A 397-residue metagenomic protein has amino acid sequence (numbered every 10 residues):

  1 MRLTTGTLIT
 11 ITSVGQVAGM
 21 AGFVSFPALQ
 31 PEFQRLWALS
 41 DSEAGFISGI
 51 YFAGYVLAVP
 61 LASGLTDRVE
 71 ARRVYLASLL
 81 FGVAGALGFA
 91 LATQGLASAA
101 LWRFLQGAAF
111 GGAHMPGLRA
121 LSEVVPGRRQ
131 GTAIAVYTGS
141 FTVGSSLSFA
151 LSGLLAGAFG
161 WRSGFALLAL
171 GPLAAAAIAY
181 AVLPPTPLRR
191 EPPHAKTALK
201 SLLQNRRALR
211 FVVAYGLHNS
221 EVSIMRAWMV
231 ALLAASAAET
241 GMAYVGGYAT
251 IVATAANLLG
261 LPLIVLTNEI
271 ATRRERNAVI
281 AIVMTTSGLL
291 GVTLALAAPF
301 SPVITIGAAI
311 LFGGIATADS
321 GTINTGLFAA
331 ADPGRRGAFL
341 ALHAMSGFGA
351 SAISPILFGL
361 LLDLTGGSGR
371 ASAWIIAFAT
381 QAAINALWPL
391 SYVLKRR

Functional and structural regions predicted by a protein language model:
F26-P27, L209-A256, S354: Extracytoplasmic gate region of multi-pass secondary transporters
L57-T93: Conserved MFS/SLC helix-loop-helix module at the cytosolic interface between two early adjacent transmembrane helices
V59-E70, L263-E275, L362: Helix-to-loop junctions at the C-terminal end of transmembrane segments in multipass secondary transporters
R68-S78, T272-M284: Cytoplasmic membrane-interface "Motif A"-like loop-to-helix N-cap segments of 12-TM Major Facilitator Superfamily
L80-Q94, T286-P299: C-terminal ends and interior cores of transmembrane alpha-helices in multi-pass membrane transporters/permeases
W102-F141: Cytoplasmic helix-loop-helix junction between adjacent transmembrane helices in 12-TM secondary transporters
Y137-Y180: Helix-loop-helix hairpin linking two adjacent transmembrane segments in secondary transporters
N277-I323: C-terminal transmembrane helical hairpin of 12-TM major facilitator-type secondary transporters
